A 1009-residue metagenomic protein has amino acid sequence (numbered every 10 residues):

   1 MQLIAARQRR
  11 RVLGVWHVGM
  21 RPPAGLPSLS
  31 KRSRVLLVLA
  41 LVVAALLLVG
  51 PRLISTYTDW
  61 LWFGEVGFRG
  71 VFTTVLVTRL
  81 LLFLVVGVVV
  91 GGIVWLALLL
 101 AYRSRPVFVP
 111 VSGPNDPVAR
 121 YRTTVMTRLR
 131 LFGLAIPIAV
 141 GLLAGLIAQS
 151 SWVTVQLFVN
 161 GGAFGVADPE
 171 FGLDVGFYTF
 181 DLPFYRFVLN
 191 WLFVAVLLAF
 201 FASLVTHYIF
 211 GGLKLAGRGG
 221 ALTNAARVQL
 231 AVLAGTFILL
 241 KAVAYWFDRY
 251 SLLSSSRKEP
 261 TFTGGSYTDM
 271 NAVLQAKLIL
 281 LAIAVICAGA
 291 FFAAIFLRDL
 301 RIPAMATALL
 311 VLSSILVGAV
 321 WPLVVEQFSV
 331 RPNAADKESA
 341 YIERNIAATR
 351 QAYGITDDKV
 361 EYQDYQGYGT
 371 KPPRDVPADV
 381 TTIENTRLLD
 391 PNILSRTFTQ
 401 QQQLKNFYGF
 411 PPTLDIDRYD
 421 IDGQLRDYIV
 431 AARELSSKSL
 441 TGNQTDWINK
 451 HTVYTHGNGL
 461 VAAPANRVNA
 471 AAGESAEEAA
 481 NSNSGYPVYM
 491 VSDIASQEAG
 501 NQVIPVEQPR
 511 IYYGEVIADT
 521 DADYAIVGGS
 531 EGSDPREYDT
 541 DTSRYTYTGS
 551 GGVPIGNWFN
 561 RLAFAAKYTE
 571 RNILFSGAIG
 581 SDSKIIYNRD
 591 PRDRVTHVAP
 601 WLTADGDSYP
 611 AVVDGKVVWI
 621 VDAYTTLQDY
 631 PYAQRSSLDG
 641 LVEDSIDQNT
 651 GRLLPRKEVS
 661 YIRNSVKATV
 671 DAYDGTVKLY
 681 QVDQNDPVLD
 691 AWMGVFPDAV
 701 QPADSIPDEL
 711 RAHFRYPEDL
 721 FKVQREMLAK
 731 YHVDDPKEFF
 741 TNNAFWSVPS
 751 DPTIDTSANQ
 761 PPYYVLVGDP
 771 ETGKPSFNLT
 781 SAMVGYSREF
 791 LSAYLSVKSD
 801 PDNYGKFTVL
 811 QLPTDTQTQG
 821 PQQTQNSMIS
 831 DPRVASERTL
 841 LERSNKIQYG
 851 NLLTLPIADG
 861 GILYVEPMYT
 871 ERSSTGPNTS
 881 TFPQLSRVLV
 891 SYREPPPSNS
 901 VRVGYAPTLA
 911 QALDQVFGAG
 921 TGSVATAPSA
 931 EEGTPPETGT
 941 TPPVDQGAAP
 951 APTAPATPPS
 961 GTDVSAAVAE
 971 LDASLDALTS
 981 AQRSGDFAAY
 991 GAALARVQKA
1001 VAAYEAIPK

Functional and structural regions predicted by a protein language model:
Q2-R9: Soluble N-terminal domains of membrane-associated systems
L3, W16, R21-P23, L39-E65 (+2 more regions): Soluble extracytoplasmic regions of secretory-pathway and membrane proteins
S28-L39: N-terminal membrane topogenic signal
